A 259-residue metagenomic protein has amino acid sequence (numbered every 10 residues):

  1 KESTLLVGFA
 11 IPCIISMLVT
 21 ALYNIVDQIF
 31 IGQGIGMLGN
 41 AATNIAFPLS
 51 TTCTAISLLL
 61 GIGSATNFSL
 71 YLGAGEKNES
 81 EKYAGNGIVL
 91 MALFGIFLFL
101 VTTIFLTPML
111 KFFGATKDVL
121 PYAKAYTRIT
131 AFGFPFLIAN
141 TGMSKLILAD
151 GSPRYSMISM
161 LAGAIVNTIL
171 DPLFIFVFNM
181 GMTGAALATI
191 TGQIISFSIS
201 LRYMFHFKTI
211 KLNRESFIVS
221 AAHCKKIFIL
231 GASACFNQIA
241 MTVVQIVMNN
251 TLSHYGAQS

Functional and structural regions predicted by a protein language model:
K1-A10, T189, S200-M241: Interhelical loop/hinge segments that connect adjacent transmembrane helices in multipass membrane
T4, L38-A41, N78, G85 (+5 more regions): Residues that define the loop-to-transmembrane-helix transition and helix capping in multi-pass membrane transporters
F9-M17, T51, M91, T130 (+6 more regions): Residue-level signature of transmembrane alpha-helical cores of multipass secondary-active transporters and flippases
C13, A21, P48-T51, N86 (+4 more regions): Residue-level recognition of pore/gate-forming positions within transmembrane alpha-helices of multi-pass
L22-A41, L110-K117, L173-M180, T242-S259: Helix-terminus/linker motif at the lipid-water interface of multi-pass membrane proteins
N40-L100, L137-S156, N249, S253: Small-residue-rich hydrophobic transmembrane alpha-helices
F97-R128: Short membrane-interface helical motifs at transmembrane helix boundaries in multi-pass membrane transporters
A164-F197: Membrane-interface helix-loop junctions in multi-pass transport and translocation proteins
